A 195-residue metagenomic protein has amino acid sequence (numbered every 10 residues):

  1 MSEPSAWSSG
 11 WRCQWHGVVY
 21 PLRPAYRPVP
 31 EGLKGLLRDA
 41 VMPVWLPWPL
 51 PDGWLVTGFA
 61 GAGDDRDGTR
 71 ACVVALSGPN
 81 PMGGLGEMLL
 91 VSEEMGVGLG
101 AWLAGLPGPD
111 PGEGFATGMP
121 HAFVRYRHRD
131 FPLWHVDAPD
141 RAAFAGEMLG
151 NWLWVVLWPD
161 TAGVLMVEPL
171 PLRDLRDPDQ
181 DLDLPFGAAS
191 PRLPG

Functional and structural regions predicted by a protein language model:
M1-D39: N-terminal cysteine/histidine-rich coordination modules
S8-W11, T69-V73, F131, R141 (+1 more regions): A generic structural signal for beta-strand entry/edge sites
A25, F59, L157-W158: Surface loops and adjacent helix of pleckstrin homology
V41-G58: Amphipathic alpha-helical segments
P51-G53, N80-G83, E147-W152: Short, solvent-exposed coil/turn segments at beta-strand boundaries
L55-D137: Short, solvent-exposed recognition patches
F115-G195: A short, solvent-exposed beta-edge/loop patch
